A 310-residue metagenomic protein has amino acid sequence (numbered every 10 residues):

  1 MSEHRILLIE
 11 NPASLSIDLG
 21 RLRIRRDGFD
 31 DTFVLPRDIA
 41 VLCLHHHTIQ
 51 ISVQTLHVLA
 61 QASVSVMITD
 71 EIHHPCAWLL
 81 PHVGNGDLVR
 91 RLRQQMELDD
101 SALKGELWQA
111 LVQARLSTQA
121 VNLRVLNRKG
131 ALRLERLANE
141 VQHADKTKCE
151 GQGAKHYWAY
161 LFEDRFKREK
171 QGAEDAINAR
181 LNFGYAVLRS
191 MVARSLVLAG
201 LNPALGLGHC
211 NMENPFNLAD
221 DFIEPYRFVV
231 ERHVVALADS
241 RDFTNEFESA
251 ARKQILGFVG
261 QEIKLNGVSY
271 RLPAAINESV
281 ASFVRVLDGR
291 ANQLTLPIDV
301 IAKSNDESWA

Functional and structural regions predicted by a protein language model:
S2-I6, E10-A13, V34, Q61 (+1 more regions): Active-site helix-to-loop segments that bind/position phosphate- or nucleotide-bearing substrates and donors across
I9-V53, H57: N-terminal ordered "arm"
V41-C43, Q50-D87: N-terminal transmembrane hairpin
